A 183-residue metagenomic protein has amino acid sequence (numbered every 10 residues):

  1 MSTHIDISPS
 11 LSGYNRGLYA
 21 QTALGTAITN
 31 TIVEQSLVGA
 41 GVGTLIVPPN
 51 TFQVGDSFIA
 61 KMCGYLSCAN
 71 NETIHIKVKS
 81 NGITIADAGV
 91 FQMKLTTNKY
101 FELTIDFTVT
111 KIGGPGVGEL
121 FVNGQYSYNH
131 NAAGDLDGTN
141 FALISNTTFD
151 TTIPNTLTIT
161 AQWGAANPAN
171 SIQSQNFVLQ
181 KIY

Functional and structural regions predicted by a protein language model:
T3-Y183: Surface-exposed molecular-recognition determinants
